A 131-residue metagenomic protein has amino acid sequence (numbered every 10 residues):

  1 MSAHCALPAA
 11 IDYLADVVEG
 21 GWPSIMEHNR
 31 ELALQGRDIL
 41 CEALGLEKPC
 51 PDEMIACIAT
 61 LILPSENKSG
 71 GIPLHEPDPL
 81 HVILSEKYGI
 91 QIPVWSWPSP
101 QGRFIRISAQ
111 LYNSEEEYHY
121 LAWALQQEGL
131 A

Functional and structural regions predicted by a protein language model:
M1-A131: Pyridoxal 5′-phosphate
